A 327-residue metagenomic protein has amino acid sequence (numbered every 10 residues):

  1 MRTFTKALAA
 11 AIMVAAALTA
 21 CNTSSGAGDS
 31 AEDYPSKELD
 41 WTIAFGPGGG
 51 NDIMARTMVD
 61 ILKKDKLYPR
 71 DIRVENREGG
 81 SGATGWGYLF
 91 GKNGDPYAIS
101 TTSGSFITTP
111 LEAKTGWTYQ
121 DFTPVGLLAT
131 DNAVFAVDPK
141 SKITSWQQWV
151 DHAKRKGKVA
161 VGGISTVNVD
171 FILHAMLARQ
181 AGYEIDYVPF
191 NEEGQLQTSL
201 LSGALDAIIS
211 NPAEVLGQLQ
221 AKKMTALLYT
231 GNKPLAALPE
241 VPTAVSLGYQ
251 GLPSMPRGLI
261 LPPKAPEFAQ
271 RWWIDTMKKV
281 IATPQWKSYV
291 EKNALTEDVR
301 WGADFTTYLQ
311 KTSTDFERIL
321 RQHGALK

Functional and structural regions predicted by a protein language model:
M1-A9: Bacterial N-terminal signal peptides that target proteins for export
A17-A20: C-terminal motif of bacterial Sec signal peptides marking the signal peptidase cleavage site
N22-D121, Y183-D206, V299, Q322-K327: N-terminal (or domain-start) structured segment
S36-E38, R179-Q180, I185, E267-K327: An extracytoplasmic/periplasmic, membrane-proximal ligand-sensing/linker region
Y88-Y97, L111-Q195, P256-Y289: Hinge/capping helix and adjacent helix->loop/strand transition within the periplasmic-binding protein
S100-F106, A129, E192-E193, S210-V215 (+3 more regions): Beta->alpha turn/N-cap motifs
K158, G162-T166, D170-V241: Ligand-binding pocket segment of bilobal, Venus flytrap-like solute-binding proteins
E214-P284, K311-T314, I319: C-terminal lobe and pocket-closing loops of periplasmic/extracytoplasmic Venus-flytrap solute-binding proteins
